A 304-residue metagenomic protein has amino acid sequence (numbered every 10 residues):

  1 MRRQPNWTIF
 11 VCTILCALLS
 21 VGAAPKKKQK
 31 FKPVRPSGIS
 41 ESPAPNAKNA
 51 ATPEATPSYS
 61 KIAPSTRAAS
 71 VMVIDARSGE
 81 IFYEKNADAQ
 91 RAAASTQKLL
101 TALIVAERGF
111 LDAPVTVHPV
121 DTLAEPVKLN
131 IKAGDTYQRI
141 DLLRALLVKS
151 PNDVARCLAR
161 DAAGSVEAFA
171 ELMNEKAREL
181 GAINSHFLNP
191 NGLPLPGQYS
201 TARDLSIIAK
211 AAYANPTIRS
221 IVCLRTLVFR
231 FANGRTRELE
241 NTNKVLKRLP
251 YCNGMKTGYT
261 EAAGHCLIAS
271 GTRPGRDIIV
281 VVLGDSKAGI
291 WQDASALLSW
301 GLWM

Functional and structural regions predicted by a protein language model:
R2-F10: Bacterial N-terminal signal peptides that target proteins for export
P5, P45-K48, I74, T242 (+1 more regions): Intrinsic-disorder/low-complexity regions
T8, G22, K48-A51: Intrinsic disorder/low-complexity detector
F10-L18: Bacterial N-terminal signal peptides
C12, S60-I62, T260, A269: Residues embedded in well-ordered secondary-structure elements
S20-K27: Bacterial Sec-dependent signal peptides at the C-terminal "C-region" and cleavage site
K28-R203, I207-P216, R273: Active-site-adjacent loops and short helices of periplasmic peptidoglycan-processing enzymes
I183, P194-M304: Domain-terminus/edge residues, biased toward the C-terminal soluble/receptor-binding domains of extracytoplasmic
